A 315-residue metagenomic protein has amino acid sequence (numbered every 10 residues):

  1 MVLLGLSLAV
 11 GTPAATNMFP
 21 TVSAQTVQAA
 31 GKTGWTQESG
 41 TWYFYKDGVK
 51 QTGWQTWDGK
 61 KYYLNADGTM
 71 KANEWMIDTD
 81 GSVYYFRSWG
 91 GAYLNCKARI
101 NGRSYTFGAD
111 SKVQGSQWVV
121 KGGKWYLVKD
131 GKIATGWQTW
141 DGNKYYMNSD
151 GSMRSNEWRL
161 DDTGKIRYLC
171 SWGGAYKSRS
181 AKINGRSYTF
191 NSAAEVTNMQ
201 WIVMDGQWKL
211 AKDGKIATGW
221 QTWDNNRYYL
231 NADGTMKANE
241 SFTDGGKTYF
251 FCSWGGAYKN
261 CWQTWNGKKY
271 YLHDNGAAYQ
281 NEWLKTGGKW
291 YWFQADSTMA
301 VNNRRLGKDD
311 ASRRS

Functional and structural regions predicted by a protein language model:
M1-S315: Extracellular adhesion/carbohydrate-binding repeat motifs centered on closely spaced tryptophans
